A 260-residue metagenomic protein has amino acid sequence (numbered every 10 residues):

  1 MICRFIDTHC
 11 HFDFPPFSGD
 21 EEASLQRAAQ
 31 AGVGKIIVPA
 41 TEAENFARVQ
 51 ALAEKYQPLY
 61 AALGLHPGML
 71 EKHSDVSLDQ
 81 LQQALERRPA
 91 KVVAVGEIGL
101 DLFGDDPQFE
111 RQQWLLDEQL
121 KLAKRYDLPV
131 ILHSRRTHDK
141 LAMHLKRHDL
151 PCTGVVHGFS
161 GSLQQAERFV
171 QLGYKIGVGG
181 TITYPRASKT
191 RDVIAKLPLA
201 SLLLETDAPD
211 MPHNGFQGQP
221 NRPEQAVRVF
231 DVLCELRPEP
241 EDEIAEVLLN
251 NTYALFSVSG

Functional and structural regions predicted by a protein language model:
M1-G260: Mid-domain alpha/beta scaffold segments of enzyme catalytic cores
